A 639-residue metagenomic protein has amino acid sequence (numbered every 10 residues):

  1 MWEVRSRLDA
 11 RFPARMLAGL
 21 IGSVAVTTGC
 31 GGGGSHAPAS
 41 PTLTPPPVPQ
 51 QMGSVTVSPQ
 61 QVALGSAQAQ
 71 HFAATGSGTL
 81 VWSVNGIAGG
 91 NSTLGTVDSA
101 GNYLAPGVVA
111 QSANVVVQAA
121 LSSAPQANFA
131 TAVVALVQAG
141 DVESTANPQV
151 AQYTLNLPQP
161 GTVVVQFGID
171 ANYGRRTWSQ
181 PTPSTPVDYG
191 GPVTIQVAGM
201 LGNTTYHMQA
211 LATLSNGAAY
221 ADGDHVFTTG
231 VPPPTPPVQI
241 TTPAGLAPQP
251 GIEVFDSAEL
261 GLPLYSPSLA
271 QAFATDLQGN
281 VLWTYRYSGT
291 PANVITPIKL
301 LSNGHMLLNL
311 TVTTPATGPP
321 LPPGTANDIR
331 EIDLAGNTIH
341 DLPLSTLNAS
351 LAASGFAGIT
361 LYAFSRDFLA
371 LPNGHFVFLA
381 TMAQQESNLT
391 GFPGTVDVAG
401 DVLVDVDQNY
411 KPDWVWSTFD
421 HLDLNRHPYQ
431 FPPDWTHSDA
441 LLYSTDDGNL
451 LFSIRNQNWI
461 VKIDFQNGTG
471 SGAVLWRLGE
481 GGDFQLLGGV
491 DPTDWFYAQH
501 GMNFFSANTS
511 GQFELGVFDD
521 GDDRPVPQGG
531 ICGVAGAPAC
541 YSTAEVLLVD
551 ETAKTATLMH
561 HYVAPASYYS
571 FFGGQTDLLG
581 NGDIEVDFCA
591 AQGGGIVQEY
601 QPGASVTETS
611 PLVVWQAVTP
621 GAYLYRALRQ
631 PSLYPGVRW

Functional and structural regions predicted by a protein language model:
G22-S54: Bacterial Sec-dependent N-terminal signal peptides
P49-P59, A135-D141: Proline-enriched interdomain boundary motifs that mark the N-terminal boundary and often initiate the first structured
V57, V84-L104, V109: Low-complexity "stalk/linker" and mucin-like segments enriched in Ser/Thr/Pro/Ala/Gly
L64-S66, S99, Q111, G202-N203: Surface-exposed loops/turns
Q68-T75, V150-T154: A short beta-strand segment in extracellular, disulfide-stabilized domains
V115-V117, M208: Hydrophobic beta-strand segments within extracellular beta-sandwich modules
L136-P232: Short, surface-exposed linear motifs at loops/turns and structural transition points
A212-L214, H225-W639: Histidine-/acidic-rich catalytic cores in large beta-rich domains
